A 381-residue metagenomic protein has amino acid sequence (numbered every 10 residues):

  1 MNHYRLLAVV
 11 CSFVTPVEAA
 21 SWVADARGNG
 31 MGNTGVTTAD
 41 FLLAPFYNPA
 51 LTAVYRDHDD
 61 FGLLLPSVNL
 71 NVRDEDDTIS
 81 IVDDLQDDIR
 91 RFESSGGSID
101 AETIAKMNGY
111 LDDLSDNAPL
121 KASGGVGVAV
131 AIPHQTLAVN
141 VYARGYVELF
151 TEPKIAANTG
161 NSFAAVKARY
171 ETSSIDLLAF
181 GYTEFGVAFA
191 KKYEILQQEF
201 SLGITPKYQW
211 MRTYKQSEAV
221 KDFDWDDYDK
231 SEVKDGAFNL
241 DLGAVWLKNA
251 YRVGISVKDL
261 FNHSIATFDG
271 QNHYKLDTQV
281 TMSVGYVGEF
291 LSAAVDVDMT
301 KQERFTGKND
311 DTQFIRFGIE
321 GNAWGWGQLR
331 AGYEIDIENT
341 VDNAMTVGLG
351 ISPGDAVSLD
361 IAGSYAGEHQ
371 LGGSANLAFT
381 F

Functional and structural regions predicted by a protein language model:
N2-S12: Sec-dependent signal peptide recognition, specifically the positively charged N-region followed immediately by
P16-G145, D336: N-terminal, post-signal peptide beta-strand-biased segments of exported outer-membrane/organellar beta-barrel and other
A26, K121-G125, Y182-G186, D235-N239 (+4 more regions): Transmembrane beta-barrel architecture of outer-membrane proteins
V36-T38, P66-V68, Y142-Y146, T205-M211 (+4 more regions): Outer-membrane beta-barrel pore domains and translocons
A50-A53, G127-P133, Y142, G186-K192 (+6 more regions): Transmembrane beta-barrel domains of outer membrane proteins
T52-F61, V130-A138, K192-S201, T213 (+4 more regions): Short loop/turn motifs that connect adjacent beta-strands in outer-membrane beta-barrel proteins
T78-I79, T103-L120, V147-T183, Q209-N239 (+2 more regions): Extracellular/periplasm-exposed beta-strand and loop segments of Gram-negative cell-envelope proteins, dominated by
L247-V257, F261-F381: Outer membrane beta-barrel transmembrane domains
